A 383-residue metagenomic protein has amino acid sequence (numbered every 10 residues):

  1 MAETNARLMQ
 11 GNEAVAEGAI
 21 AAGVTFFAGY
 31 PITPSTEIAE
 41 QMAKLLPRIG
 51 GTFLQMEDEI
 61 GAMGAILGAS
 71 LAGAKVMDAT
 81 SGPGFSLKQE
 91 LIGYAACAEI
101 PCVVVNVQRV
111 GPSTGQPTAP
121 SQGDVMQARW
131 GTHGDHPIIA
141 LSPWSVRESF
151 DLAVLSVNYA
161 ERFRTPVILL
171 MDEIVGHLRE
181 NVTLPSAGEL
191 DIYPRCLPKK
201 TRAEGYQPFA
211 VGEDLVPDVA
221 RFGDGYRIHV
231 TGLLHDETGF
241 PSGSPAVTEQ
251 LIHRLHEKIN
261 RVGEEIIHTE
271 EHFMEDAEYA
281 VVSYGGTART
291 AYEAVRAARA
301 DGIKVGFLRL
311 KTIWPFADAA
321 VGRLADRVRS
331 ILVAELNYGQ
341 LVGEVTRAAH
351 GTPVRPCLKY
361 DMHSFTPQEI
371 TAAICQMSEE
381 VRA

Functional and structural regions predicted by a protein language model:
M1-W130, H136-P137, V154, E173 (+3 more regions): Thiamine diphosphate
A2-N12, R164-A383: Flexible, low-complexity linker and terminal segments
G11, Y30, P34, E148 (+3 more regions): Short, contiguous, pocket-lining structural segments that sit at or immediately flank catalytic/ligand-binding sites
A28, M56, S142, Y284 (+1 more regions): Active-site-adjacent beta-strand anchor residues
P34-E37, M63, F85-L87, G111-T114 (+5 more regions): Flexible loop/turn segments at secondary-structure boundaries
M77-A79, V103-V105, A140-S142, I168-L170 (+2 more regions): Structural motif
A119-E173, C196-K199: Conserved thiamine diphosphate
